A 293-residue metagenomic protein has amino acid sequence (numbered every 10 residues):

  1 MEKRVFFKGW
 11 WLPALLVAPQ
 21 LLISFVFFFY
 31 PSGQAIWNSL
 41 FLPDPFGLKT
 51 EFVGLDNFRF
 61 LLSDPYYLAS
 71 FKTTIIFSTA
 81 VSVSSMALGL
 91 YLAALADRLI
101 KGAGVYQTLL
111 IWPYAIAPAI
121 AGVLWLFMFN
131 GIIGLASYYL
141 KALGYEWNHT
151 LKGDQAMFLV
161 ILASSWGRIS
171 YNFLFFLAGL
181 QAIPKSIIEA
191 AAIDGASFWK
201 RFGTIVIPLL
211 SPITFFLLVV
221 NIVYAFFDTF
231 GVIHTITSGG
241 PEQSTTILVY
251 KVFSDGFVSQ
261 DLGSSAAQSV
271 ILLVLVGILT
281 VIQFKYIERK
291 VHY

Functional and structural regions predicted by a protein language model:
K3-Y293: A structural signal for multi-pass alpha-helical bundles of membrane permease subunits that mediate small-molecule
